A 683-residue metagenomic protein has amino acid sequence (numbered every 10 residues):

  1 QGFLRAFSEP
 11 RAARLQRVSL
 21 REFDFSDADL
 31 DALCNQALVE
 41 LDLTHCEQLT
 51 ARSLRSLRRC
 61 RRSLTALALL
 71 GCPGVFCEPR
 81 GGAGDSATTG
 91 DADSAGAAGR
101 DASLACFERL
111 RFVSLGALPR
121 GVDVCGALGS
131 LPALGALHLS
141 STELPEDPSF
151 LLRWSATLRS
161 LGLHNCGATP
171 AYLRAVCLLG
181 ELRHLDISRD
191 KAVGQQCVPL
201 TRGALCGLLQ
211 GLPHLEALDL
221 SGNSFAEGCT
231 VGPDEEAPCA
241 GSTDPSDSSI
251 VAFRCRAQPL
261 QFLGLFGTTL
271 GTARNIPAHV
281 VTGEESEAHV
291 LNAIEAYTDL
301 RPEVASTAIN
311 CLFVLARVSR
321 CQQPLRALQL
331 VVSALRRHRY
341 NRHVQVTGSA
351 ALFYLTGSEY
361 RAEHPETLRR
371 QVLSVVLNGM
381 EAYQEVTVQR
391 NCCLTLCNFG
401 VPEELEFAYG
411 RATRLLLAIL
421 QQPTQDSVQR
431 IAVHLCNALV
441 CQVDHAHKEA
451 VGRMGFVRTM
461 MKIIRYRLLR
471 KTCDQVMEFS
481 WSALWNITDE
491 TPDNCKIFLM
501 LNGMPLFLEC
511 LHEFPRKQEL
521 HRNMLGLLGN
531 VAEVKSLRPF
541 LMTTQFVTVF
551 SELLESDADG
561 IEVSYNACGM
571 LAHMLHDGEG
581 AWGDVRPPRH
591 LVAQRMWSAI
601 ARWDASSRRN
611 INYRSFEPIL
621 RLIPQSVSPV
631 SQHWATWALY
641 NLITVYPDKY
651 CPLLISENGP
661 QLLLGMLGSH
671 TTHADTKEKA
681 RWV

Functional and structural regions predicted by a protein language model:
Q1-D24, R174, K191, E216 (+8 more regions): Cullin-RING E3 adaptor/co-adaptor recruitment helices
Q1-H45, L64-T65, G90-A92, L110-L115: LRR N-terminal entry segment and analogous cap-like coil->beta motifs
F7-P10, L30-A37, L54-R61, E78-E108 (+6 more regions): A structural signal for leucine-rich repeat
S19-F25, D42-Q48, A68-G74, G90-D93 (+7 more regions): Concave beta-strand-loop units of leucine-rich repeat
L30-D31, L54, E78-R80, G126-A127 (+14 more regions): Flexible loop/turn segments at the boundaries of HEAT repeats in alpha-solenoid HEAT proteins
T50, V75-C77, P145-E146, T169-P170 (+6 more regions): Eukaryotic short linear interaction motifs
T65, A105-R111, G129-G135, S149-R159 (+21 more regions): Alpha-helical solenoid repeats of the armadillo/HEAT superfamily in eukaryotic scaffolding/adaptor proteins
G180, L200, P233-E236, V281-H289 (+16 more regions): Alpha-helical scaffold repeats of the Armadillo/HEAT/TPR superfamily
